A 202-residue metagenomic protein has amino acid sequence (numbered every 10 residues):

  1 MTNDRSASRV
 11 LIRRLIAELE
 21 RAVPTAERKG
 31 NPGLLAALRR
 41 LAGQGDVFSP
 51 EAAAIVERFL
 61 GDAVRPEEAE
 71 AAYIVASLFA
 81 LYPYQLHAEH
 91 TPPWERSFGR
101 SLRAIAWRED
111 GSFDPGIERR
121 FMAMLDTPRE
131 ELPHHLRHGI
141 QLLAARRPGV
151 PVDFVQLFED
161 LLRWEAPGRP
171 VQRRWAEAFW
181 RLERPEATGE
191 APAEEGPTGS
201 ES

Functional and structural regions predicted by a protein language model:
T2, R13-S77, Y84-S202: Basic, alpha-helical nucleic-acid-binding regions used in initiation and control of genome expression
S6-A7: Terminal intrinsically disordered, low-complexity, charge-rich regions
